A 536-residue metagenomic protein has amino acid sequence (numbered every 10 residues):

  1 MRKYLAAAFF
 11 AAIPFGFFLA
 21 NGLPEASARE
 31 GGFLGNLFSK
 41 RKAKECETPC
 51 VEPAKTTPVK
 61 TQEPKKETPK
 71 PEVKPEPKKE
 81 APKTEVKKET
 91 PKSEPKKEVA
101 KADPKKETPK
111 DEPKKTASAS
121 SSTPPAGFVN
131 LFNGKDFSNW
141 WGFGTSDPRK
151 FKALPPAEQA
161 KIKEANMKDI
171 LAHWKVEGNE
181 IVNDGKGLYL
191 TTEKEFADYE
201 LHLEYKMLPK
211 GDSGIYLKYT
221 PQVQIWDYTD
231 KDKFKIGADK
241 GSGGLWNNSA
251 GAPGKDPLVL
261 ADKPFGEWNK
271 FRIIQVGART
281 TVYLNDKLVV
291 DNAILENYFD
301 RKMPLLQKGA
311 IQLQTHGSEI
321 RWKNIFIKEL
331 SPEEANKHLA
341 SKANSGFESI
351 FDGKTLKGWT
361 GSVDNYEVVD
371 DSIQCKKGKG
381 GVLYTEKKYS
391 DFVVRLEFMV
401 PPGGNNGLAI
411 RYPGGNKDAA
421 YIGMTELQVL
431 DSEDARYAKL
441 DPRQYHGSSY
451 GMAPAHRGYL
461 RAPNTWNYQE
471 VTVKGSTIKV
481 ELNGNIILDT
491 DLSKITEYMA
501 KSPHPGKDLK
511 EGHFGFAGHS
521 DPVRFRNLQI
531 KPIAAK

Functional and structural regions predicted by a protein language model:
M1, F15, E30-F33, G127: Terminal low-complexity, poorly structured segments
M1-F9: Bacterial N-terminal signal peptides that target proteins for export
A8-A20: Bacterial N-terminal signal peptides
P14, P24, S39-A43: Intrinsic disorder/low-complexity segments in short proteins, especially the signal peptide and propeptide regions
A20, P24-A28: Boundary at the C-terminal end of the N-terminal hydrophobic targeting segment
E30-T123: Compositionally biased, proline/threonine/alanine/serine-rich low-complexity intrinsically disordered stretches
K106, K110-K536: Carbohydrate-interacting regions of secretory-pathway proteins
